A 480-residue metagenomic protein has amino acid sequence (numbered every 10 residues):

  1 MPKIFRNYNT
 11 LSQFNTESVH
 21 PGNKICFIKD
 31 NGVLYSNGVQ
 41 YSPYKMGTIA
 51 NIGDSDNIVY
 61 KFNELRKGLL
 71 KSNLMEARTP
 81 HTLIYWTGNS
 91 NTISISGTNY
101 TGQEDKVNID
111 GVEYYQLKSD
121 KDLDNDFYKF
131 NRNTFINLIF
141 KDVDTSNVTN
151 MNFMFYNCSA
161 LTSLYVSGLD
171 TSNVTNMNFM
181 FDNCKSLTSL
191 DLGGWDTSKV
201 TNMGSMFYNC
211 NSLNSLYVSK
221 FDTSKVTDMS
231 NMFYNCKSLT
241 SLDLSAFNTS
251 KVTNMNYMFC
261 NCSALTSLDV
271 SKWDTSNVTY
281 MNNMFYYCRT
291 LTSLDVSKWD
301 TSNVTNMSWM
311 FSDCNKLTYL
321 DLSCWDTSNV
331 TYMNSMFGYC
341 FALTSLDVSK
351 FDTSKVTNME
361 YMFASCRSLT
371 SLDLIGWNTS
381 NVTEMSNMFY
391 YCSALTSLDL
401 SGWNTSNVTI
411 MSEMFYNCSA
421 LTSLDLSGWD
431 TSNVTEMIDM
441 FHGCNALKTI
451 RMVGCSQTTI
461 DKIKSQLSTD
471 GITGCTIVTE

Functional and structural regions predicted by a protein language model:
M1-N31, Y41-D54: Extracellular/surface-exposed low-complexity repeats and stalk/linker segments enriched in Gly/Pro and small polar
E17-S36, V59-K71: Short hydrophobic/aromatic-rich beta-strand motifs
Q40, G47-N147, F153, G168 (+4 more regions): N-terminal capping/linker segments that flank leucine-rich repeat
I52-D56, V112-S119, I139-S146, V166-S172 (+11 more regions): Tandem-repeat/low-complexity and Cys-motif detector
I109, L123, I136-F140, M151 (+23 more regions): Canonical leucine-rich repeat
D122-R132, T149-S159, T175-K185, T201-N211 (+10 more regions): Core hydrophobic positions of leucine-rich repeats
N133-N137, S159-T162, K185-S189, T197 (+19 more regions): Canonical position 11/12 of the leucine-rich repeat
K141, N157, S167, D182-N183 (+22 more regions): Feature marks extracellular polysaccharide-active and adherence modules
